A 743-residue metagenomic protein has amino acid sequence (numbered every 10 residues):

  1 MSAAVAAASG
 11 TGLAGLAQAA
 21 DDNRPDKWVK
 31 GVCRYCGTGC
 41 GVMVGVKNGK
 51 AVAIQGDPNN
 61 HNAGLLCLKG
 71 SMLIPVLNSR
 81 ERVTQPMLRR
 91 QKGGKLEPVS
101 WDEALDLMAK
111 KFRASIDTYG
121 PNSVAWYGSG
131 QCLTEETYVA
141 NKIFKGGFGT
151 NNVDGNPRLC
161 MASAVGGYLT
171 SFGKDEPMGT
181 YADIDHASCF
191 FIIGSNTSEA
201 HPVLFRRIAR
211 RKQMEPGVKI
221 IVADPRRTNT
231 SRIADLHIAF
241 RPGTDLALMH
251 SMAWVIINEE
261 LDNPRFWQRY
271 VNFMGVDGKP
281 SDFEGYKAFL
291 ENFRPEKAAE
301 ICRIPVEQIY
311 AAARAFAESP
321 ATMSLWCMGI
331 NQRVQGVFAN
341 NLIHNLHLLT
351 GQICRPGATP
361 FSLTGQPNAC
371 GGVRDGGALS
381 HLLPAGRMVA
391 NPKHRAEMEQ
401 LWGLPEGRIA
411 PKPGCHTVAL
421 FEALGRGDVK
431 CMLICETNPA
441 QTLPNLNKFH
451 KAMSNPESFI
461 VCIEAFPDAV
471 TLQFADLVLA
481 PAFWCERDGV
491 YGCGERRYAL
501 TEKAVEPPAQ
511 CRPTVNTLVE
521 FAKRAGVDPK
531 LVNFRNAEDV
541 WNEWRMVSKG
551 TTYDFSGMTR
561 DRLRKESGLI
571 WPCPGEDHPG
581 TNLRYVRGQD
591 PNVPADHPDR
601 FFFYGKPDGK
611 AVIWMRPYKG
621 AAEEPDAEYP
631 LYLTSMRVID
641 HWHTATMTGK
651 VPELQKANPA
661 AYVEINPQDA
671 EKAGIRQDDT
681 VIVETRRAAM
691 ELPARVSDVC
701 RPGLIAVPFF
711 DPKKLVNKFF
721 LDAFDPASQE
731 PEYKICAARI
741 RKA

Functional and structural regions predicted by a protein language model:
M1-L261, G278, K297, P305 (+8 more regions): N-terminal export/assembly segments and adjacent metallocofactor-ligating motifs of anaerobic energy-metabolism
P25, R232-F240, A480-A482, R496-P508 (+1 more regions): Short beta-alpha connecting loops at secondary-structure transitions that line or flank enzyme active sites
F190, I220, H237-A239, T322 (+3 more regions): Short, well-ordered beta-strand core segments
R226-N229, A465-E502: Flexible glycine/proline-rich, aromatic-decorated loop/lid segments
F316-E422, G588-V593, K606-D608: A glycine-rich, hydrophobic/aromatic-adjacent loop/helix-cap motif
C370-L379, E538-E653: Long, low-complexity segments enriched in small/aliphatic residues
F449, N455-P467, A504-K523, I682-E684: Phosphate/diphosphate-binding loops
T514-L569, C573, T644, T648-E664 (+1 more regions): Long, contiguous, secondary-structure-rich segments that constitute the structural scaffold of globular domains
